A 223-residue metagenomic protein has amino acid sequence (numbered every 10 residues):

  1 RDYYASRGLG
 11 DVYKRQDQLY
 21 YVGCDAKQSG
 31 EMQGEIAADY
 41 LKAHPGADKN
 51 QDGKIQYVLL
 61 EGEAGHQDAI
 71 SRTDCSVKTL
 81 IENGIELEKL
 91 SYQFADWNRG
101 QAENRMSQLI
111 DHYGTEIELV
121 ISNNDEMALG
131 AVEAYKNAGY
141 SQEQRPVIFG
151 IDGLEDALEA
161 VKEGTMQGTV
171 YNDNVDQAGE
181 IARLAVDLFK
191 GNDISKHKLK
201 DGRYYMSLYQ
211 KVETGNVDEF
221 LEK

Functional and structural regions predicted by a protein language model:
R1, S76, S91-E159: Hydrophobic alpha-helical
D2-Y13: Single conserved hydrophobic/aromatic residue that forms the stacking wall/gate of nucleotide- or nucleobase-binding
K14-D39, L59-E61, Y92, E163-V175: Short beta-strand elements at the ligand-binding edges of bilobed clamshell
V22-K54, A102-E103, L154-A157, D173-N192: Hydrophobic alpha-helical segments within soluble ligand-binding/sensing domains
S29-Q33, Q67-E86, Q101, R105 (+1 more regions): Short, solvent-exposed amphipathic alpha-helices that sit in or adjacent to ligand/effector-binding or catalytic
G53-A64, D68, N83, D176-K223: Hinge/cleft segment of the Venus flytrap/periplasmic-binding protein
L59, I81-R99: Short beta-strand elements in bilobed, periplasmic/extracellular small-molecule ligand-binding domains
E133-V175, G179, R183-L199, L208: Exported/periplasmic ABC-transporter solute-binding proteins
